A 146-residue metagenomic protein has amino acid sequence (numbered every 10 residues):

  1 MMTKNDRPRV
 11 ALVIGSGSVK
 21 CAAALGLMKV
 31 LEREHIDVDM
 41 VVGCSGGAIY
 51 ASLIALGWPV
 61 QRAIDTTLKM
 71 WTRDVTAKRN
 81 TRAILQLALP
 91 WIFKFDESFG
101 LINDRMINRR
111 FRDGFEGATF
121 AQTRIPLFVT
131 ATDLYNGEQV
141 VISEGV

Functional and structural regions predicted by a protein language model:
M1-N5: N-terminal low-complexity/intrinsically disordered extensions
D6-R109, V141-V146: Patatin-like phospholipase
R73-K78, F115-P126: A short alpha-helix-loop-beta-strand transition element characteristic of N-terminal alpha/beta dinucleotide-binding
R110-G114: Helix-loop "lid/cap" segments that line or gate small-molecule binding pockets
T119-V146: Active-site gating loop/helix substructures
